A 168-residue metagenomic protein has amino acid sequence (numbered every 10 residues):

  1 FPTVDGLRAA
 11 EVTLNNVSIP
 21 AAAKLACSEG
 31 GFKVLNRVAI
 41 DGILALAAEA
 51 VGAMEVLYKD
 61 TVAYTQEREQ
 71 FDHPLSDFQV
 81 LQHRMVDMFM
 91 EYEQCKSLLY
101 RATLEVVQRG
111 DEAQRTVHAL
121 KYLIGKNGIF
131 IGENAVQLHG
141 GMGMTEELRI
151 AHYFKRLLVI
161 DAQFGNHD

Functional and structural regions predicted by a protein language model:
F1-P20, K24: Flexible, small-/acidic-enriched active-site or ligand-binding loops
E11, V17, E29-D168: Alpha-helical interface subdomain recognition
